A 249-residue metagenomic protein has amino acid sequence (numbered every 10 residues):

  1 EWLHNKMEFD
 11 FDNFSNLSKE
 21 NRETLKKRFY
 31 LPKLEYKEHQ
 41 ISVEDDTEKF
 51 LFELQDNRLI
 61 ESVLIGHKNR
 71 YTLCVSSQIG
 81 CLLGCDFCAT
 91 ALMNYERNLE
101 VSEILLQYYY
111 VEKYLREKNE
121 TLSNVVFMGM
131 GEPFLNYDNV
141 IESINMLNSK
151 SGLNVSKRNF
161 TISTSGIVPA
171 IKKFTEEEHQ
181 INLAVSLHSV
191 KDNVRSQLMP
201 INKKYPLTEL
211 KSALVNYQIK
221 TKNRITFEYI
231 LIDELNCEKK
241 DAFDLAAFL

Functional and structural regions predicted by a protein language model:
E1-Y71: Flexible, acidic/Gly-rich N-terminal and inter-domain linker regions that tether and position cofactor-handling modules
S42, S76-S77, S163, S186: Short linear Ser/Thr-Pro motifs
L51-E53, V63, S76, V126 (+2 more regions): Residues in well-ordered beta-strands of folded domains
G66-E112: Canonical Radical SAM [4Fe-4S] cluster-binding loop centered on the CxxxCxxC motif and its immediate flanking residues
E112-N124, G129-L249: Conserved AdoMet/S-adenosylmethionine-binding subsite of the radical SAM
